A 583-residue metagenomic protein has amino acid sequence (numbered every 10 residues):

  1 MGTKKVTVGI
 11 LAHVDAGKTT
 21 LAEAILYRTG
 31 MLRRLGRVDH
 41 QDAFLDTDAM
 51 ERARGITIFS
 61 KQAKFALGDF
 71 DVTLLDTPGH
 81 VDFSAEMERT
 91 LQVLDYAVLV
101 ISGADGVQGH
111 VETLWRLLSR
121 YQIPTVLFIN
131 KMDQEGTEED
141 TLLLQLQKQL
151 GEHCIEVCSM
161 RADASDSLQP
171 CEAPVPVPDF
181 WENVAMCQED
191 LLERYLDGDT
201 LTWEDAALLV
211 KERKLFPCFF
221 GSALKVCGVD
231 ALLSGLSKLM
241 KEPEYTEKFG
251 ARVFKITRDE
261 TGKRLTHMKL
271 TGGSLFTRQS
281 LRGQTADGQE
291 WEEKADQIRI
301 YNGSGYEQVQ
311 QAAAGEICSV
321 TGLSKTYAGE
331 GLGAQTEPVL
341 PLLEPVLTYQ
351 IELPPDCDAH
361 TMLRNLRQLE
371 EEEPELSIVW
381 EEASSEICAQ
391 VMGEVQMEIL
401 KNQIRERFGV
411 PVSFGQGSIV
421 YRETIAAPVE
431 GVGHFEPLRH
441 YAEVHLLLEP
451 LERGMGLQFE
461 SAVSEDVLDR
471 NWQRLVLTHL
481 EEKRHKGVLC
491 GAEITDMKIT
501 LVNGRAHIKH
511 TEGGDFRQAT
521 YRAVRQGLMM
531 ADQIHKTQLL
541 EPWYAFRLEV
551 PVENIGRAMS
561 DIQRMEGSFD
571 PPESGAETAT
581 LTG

Functional and structural regions predicted by a protein language model:
M1-A16, L35, G103-E260, L281 (+1 more regions): P-loop NTPase catalytic nucleotide-binding module
M1-V93, A97-I101, V107, T141 (+4 more regions): P-loop NTPase switch module centered on the Walker A-proximal segment
T7-V8, L192, L215-A223, E260 (+8 more regions): Short hinge/gating elements
A16, L32, H80-V81, A104-V107 (+13 more regions): Conserved nucleotide-binding/hydrolysis micro-motifs of P-loop NTPases
L32-D39, L45-S60, E152-C158, L239-F249 (+9 more regions): Active-site phosphate-binding and catalytic loops of NTP-dependent enzymes
L239-K241, T246-Y349, E386: Conserved nucleotide-binding/hydrolysis modules and their immediate coupling elements across P-loop/ASCE NTPase motors
G273-F276, L281, E370, E381 (+2 more regions): Long hydrophobic segments that form regular secondary structure
Q335-M455, Q473, T478, E482 (+5 more regions): Charged, conformationally dynamic linker/hinge segments that couple catalytic or nucleotide-dependent chemistry
